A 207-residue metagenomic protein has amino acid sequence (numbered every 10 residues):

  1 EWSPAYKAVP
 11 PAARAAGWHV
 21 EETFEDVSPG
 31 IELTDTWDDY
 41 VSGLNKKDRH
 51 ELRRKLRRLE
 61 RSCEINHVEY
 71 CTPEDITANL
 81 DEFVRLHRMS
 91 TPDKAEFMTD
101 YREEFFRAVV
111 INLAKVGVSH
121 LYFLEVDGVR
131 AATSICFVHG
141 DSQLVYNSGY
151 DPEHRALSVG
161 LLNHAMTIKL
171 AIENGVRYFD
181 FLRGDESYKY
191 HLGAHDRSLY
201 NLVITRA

Functional and structural regions predicted by a protein language model:
E1, A171-L182: Conserved GNAT acetyl-CoA-binding A-motif
E1-A156: A conserved beta-strand-loop-helix scaffold within acyl/acetyltransferase catalytic domains
E21-G30, D196-R206: Conserved catalytic-core motifs of GNAT/GCN5-like acyltransferases
K94-E96, L121, V176-F181, S198-N201: Acidic/polar loop patches that form or flank catalytic/metal-binding clefts of enzymes that bind anionic ligands
I111-N112, M166-E173: Short glycine/serine- and small hydrophobic-enriched flexible loop segments
H139, G184-D185: A generic "binding-loop/recognition-motif" signal
A156-I168: Conserved acetyl-CoA-binding loop-helix of GNAT-fold acetyltransferases
S187-H191: Cytosolic ligand/metal-binding cores
